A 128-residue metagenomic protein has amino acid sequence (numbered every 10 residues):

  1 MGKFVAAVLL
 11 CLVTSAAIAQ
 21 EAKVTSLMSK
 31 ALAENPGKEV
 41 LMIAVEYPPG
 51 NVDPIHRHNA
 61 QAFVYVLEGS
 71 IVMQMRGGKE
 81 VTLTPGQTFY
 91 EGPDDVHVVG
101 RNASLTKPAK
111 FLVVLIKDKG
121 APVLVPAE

Functional and structural regions predicted by a protein language model:
G2-L12, A16-L41, Q74, F89-Y90 (+3 more regions): A short, N-terminal "cap"/entry segment at the start of jelly-roll beta-barrel domains of the cupin/DSBH fold
L32-P36, E46-P48, G77-D94: Short acidic-glycine-tyrosine-enriched beta hairpin
K38-E39, G50-Y65: A short beta-loop-beta micro-motif enriched in histidine and acidic residues
M42-A44, F63, T88-Y90, V113: Conserved hydrophobic/aromatic beta-strand scaffold that supports enzyme active sites
A44, P49-N51, L67-S70, M75 (+2 more regions): Sec/Tat-exported extracytoplasmic proteins
V52-P54, V72, F89, P93-N102: Histidine-centered metal-chelating micro-motifs
H58-G77, P85-Q87: Glycine- and acidic-residue-biased ligand/ion/polar-headgroup-sensing regions
E80, D95-G120: Ligand-binding loop in jelly-roll beta-barrel domains
